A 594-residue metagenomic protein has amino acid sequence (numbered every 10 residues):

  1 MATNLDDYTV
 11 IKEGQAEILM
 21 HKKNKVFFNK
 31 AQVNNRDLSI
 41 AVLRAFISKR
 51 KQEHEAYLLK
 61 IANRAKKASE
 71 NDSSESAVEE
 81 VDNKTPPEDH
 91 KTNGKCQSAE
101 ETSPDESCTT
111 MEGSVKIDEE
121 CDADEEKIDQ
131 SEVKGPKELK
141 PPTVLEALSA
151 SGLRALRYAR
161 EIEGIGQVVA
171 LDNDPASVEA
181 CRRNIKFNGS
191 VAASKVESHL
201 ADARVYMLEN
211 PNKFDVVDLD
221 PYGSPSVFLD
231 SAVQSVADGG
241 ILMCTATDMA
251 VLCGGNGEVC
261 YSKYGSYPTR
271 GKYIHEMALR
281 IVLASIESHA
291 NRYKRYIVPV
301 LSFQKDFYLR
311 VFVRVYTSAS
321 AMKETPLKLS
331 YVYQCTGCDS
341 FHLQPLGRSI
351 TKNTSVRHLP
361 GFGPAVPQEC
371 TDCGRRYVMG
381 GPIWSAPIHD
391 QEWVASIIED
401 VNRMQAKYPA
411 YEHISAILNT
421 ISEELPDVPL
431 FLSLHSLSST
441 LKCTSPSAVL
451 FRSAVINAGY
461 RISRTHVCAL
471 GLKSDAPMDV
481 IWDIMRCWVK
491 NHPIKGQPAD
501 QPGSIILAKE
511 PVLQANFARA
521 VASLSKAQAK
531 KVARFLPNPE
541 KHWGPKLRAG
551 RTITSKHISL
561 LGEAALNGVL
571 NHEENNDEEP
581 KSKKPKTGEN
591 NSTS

Functional and structural regions predicted by a protein language model:
M1-S594: SAM-dependent transferase fold signal centered on methyltransferase-like domains, encompassing both Class I
